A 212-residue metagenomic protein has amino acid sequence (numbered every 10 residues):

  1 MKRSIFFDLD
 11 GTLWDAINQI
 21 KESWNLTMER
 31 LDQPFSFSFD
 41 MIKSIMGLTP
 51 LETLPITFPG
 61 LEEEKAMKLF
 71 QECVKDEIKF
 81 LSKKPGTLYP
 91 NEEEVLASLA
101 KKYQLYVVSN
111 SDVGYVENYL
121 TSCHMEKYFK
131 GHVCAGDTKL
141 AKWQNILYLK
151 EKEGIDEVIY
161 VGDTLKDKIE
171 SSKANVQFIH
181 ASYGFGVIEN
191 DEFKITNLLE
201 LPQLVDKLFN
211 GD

Functional and structural regions predicted by a protein language model:
M1-R3, V113, Y119-D212: Asp-based, Mg2+/Mn2+-dependent phosphohydrolase catalytic module
K2-P90: N-terminal helical cap/lid subdomain that shapes the substrate entry/recognition surface in HAD-like hydrolases
F6, L13, L105, Y160 (+1 more regions): Conserved SAM-binding loop
T12, S109-S111: Conserved phosphate-coupling serine/threonine residues in phosphotransfer and NTP-handling enzymes
Q19, T49, T87-N91, S111-D112 (+3 more regions): Short beta->alpha linker loops
S36-F39, L51, Y89, E93 (+3 more regions): Structural motif corresponding to alpha-helix initiation and N-cap regions
K79-V107, E117, W143: Short, acidic loop-to-helix structural element flanking the phosphoryl-transfer center in phosphate-processing enzymes
